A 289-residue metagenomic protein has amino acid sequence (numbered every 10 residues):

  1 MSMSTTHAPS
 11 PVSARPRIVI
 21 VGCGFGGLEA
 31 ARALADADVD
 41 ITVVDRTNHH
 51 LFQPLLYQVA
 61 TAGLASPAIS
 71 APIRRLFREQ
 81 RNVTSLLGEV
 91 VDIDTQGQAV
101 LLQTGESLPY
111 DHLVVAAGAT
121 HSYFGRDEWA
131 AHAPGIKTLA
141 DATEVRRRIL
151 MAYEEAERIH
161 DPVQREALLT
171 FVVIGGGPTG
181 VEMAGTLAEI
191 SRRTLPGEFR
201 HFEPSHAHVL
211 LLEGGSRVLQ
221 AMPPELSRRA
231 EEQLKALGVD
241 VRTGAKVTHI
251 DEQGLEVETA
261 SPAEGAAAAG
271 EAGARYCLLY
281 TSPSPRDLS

Functional and structural regions predicted by a protein language model:
S2-R15, V83-V172, I190, A263-A272: FAD-binding core/adjacent interface of flavoenzyme oxidoreductases
S2-S85, V91-D92, F171, P178-M222: Beta1-alpha1 glycine-rich phosphate/pyrophosphate-binding loop at the start of Rossmann-like nucleotide-binding domains
L56-A62, A130-P134, L226: Short glycine-enriched, charge-decorated loop/helix-capping segments at active-site entrances that position
R74-R75, R228-V239: Helical element adjacent to the flavin cofactor pocket in flavoenzyme catalytic cores
V83, V239-D240, A245: Short, conserved active-site loop motifs that form the nucleotide-linked donor/cofactor pocket
L87-Q96, G244-G254: A conserved short coil-to-beta-strand element within the FAD-binding core of flavoproteins
Y280-S289: Single conserved hydrophobic/aromatic residue that forms the stacking wall/gate of nucleotide- or nucleobase-binding
